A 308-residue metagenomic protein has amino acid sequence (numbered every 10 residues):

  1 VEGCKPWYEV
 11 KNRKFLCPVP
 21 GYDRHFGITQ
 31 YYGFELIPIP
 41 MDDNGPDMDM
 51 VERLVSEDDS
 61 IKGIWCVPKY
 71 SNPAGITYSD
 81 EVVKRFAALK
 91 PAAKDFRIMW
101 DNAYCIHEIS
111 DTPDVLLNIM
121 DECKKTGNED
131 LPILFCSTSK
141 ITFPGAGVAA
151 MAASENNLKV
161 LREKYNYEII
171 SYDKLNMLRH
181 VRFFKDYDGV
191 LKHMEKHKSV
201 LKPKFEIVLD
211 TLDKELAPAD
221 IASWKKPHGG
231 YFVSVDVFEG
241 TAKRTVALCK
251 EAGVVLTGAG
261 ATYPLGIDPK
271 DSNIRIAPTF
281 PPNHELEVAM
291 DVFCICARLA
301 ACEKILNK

Functional and structural regions predicted by a protein language model:
V1-K94, C105-G127, C294, R298-N307: Conserved core of the PLP fold type I
G63, R97, I133: Hydrophobic "anchor" residues on beta-strands that sit immediately upstream of conserved functional sites
D101-N102: Walker B catalytic acidic pair
D121-K202, E215: Conserved core segment of the aminotransferase class I/II
N128, E251, L265-K308: PLP-dependent enzyme catalytic core of the Aspartate aminotransferase-like
E195-L209, I221-D236, K250: Conserved glycine-rich beta-strand-loop-beta hairpin in the small C-terminal domain of fold type I
F238-A242, P281-N283: Helix N-cap motif at beta-to-alpha junctions
